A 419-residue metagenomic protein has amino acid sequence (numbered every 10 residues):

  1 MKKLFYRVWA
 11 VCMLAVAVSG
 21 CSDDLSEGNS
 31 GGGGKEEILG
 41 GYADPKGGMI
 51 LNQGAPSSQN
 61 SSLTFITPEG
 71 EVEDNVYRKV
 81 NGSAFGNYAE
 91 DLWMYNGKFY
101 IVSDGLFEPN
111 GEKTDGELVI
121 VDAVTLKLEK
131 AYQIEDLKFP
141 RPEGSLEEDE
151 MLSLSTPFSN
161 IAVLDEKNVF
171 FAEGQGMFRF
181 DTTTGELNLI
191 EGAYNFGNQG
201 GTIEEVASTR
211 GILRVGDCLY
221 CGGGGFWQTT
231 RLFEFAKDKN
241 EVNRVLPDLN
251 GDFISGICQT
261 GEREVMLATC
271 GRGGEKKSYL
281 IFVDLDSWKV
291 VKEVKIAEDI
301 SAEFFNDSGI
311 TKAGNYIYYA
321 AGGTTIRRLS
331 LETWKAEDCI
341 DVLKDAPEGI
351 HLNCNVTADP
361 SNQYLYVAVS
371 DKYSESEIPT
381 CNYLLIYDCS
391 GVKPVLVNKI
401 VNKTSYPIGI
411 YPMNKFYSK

Functional and structural regions predicted by a protein language model:
M1-G48: Bacterial Sec-dependent N-terminal signal peptides
E36-E37, A84-W93, F139-A162, G197-G216 (+4 more regions): Repeated scaffold domains used in trafficking and secretory/extracellular systems, primarily beta-propellers
P45-G47, N96-G97, E166-K167, G216-D217 (+3 more regions): Short coil/turn segments that connect the beta-strands within blades of beta-propeller domains
Q53-F158, L164-E166: Post-signal peptide N-terminal segment of secreted/secretory-pathway proteins
S57-T64, P109-V119, G176-D181, W227-E234 (+3 more regions): Structural motif
V72-G82, L128-D136, L187-G201, V242-L249 (+3 more regions): Beta-propeller fold detector
F180-T324: Acidic, serine/threonine- and glycine-rich low-complexity intrinsically disordered segments that serve as flexible
I378-K419: Blade-level signature of beta-propeller repeat domains, shared across WD40, Kelch, NHL, RCC1 and BNR/Asp-box propellers
